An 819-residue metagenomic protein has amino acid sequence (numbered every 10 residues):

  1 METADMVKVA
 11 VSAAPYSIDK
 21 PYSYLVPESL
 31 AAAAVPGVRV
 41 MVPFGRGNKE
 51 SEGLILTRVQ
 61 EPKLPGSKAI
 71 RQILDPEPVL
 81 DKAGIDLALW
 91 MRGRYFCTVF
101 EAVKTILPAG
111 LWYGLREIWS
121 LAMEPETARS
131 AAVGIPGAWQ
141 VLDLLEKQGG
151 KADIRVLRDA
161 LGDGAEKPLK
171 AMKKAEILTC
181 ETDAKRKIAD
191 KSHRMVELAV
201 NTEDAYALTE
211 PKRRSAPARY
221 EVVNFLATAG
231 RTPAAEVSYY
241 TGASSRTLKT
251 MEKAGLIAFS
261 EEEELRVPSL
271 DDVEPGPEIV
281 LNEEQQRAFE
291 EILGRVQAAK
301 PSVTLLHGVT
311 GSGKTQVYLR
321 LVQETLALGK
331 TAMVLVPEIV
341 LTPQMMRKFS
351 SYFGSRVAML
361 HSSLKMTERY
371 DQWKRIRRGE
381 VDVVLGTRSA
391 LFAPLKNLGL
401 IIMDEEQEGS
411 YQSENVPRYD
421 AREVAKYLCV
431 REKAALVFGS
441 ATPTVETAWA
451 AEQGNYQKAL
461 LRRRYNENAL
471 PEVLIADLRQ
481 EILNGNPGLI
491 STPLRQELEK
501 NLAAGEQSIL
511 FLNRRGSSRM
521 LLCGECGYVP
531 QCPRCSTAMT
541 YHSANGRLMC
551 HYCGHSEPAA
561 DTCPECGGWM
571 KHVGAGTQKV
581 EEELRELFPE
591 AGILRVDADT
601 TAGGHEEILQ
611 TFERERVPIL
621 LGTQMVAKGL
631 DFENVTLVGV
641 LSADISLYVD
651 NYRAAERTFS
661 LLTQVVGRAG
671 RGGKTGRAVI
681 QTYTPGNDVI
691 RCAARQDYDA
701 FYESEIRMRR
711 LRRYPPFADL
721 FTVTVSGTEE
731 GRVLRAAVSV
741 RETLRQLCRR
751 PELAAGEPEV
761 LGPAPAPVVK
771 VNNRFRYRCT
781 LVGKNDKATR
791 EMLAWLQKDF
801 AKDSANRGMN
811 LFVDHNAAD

Functional and structural regions predicted by a protein language model:
M1-S440, T447, E452-N468, V782 (+1 more regions): Accessory, non-ATPase domains that flank or precede helicase/AAA+ motor cores in DNA-metabolism machines
D5, K20, V38, K330 (+6 more regions): Residues at beta-strand starts and edge strands
R39, Q60, G756-K787: Short, intrinsically disordered low-complexity segments
L178, I257, V357, I475 (+4 more regions): Generic structural signal for residues in well-ordered beta-strands
D272-N282, Q286-L293, A299-L734, P767 (+2 more regions): Inter-lobe coupling/hinge segments of SF2-like helicase ATPases
F353, F588, L747-L753, D803-S804: Short helix-capping segments at alpha-helix termini
I593-L594, L747-A766, R807-H815: Short beta-strand elements
G731-Q746: Extracytoplasmic/periplasmic
